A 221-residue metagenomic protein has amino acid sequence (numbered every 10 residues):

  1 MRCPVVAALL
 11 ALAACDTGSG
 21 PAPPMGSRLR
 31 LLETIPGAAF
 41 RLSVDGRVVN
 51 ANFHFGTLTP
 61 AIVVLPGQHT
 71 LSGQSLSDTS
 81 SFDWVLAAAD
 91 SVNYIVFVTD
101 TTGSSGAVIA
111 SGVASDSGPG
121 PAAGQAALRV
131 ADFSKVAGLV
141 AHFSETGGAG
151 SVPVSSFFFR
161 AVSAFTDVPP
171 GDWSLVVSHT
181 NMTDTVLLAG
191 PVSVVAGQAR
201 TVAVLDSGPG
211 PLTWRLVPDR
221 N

Functional and structural regions predicted by a protein language model:
M1-A13: Sec-dependent bacterial lipoprotein signal peptides
C15-N221: Intrinsically disordered, low-complexity polar regions and short flexible loop motifs
